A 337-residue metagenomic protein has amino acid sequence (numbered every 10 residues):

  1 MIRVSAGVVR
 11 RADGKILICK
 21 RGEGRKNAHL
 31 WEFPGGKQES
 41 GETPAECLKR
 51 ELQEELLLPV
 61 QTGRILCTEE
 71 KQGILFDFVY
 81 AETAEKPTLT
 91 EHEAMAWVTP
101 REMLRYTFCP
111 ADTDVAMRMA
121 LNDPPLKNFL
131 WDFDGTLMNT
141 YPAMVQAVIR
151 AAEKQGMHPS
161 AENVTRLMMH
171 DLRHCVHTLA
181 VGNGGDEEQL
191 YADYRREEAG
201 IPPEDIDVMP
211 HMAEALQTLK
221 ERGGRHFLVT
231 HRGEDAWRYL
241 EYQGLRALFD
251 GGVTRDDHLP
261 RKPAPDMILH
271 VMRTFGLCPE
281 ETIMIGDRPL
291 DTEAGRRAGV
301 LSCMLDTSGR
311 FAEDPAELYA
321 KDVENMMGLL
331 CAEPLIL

Functional and structural regions predicted by a protein language model:
M1-I16: Conserved N-terminal beta-strand and adjoining loop/helix that marks the start of the Nudix/MutT-like hydrolase domain
K15-E55: Conserved Nudix-box catalytic region and its N-terminal flanking loop in Nudix hydrolases and closely related
Q38-N122: Unchanged
R118-W131, I336-L337: Non-catalytic pre-domain segments flanking phosphatase-related domains
L126-A213: N-terminal helical cap/lid subdomain that shapes the substrate entry/recognition surface in HAD-like hydrolases
K127, Q217-K220, G233, R238-L337: Asp-based, Mg2+/Mn2+-dependent phosphohydrolase catalytic module
T136, V229-T230: Conserved phosphate-coupling serine/threonine residues in phosphotransfer and NTP-handling enzymes
G200-L228, P265: Short, acidic loop-to-helix structural element flanking the phosphoryl-transfer center in phosphate-processing enzymes
